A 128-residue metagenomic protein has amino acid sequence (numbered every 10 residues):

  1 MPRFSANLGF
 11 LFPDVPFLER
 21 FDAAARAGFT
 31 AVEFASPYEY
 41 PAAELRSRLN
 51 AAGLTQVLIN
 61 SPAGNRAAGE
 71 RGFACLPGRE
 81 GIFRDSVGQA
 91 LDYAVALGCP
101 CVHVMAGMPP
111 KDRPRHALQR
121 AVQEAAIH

Functional and structural regions predicted by a protein language model:
M1-V95: N-terminal pre-domain/capping segments
F73-H128: Active-site acidic/histidine proton-transfer and metal-coordination neighborhood in alpha/beta enzyme cores
